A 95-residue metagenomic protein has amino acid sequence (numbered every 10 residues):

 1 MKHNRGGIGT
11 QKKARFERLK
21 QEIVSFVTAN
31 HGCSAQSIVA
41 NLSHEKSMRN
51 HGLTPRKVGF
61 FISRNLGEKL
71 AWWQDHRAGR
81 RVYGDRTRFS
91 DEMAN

Functional and structural regions predicted by a protein language model:
M1-H3, V39: Short acidic (Asp/Glu) and glycine-rich catalytic loops that position anionic groups and cofactors
K2, G9, K13-R18, M48-N95: Charged low-complexity interaction tracts in eukaryotic proteins
K20-T28: Hydrophobic residues on short alpha-helical segments
V27-S37: Short capping segments at the starts of secondary-structure elements
T28, S43, S63, G67: Residue-level detection of the helix-turn-helix DNA-binding "recognition helix"
S37-S43: A short acidic, leucine-rich amphipathic alpha-helix
